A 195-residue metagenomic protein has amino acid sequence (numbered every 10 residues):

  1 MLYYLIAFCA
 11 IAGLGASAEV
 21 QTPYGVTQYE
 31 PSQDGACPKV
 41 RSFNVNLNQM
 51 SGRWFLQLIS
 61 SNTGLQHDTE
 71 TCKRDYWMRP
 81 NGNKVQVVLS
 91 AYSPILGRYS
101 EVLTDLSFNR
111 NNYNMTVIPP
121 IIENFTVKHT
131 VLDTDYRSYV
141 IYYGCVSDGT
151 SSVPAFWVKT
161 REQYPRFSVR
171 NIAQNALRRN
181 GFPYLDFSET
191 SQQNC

Functional and structural regions predicted by a protein language model:
L2-C195: A beta-rich soluble binding module of mature secreted/lumenal proteins
